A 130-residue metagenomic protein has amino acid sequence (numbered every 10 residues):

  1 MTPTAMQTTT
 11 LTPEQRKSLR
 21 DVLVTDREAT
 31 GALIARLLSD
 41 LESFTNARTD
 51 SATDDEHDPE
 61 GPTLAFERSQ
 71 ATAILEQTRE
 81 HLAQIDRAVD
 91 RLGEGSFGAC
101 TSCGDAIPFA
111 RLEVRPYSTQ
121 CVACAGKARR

Functional and structural regions predicted by a protein language model:
M1-P3, R129-R130: Short, intrinsically disordered, low-complexity terminal/loop segments
T2-E94: Interaction interfaces in information-processing and related assembly proteins
G93-S96, Y117: Short metal-coordination and nucleic-acid-contact micro-motifs, chiefly zinc-binding Cys/His arrays
T101-C103, A123: Short, cysteine/histidine-rich loop/knuckle motifs that typically chelate Zn2+
I107-P108, R129: Short functional micro-motifs and their immediate structural scaffolds
A110-R115: Short Cys/His-rich "knuckle" micro-motifs
P116-G126: Cysteine-rich micro-motifs
